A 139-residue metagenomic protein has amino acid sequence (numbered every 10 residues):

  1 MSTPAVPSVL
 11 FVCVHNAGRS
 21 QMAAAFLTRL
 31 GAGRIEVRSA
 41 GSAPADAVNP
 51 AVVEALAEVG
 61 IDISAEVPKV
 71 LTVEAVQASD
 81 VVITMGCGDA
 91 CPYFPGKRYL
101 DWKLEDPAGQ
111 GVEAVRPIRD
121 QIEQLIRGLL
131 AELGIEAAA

Functional and structural regions predicted by a protein language model:
S2-A139: Short polar/charged helix/loop
